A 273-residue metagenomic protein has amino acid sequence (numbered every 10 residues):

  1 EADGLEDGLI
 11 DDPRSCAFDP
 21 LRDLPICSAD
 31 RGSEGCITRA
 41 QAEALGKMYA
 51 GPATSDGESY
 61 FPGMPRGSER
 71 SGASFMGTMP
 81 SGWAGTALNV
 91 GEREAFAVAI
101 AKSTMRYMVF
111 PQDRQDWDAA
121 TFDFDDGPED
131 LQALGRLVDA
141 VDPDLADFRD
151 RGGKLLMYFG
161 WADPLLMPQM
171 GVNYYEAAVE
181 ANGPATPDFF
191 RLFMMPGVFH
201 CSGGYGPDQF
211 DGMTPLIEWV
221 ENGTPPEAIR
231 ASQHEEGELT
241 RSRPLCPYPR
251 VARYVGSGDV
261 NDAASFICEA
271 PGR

Functional and structural regions predicted by a protein language model:
E1-R273: C-terminal His-loop and adjacent cap/lid subdomain of alpha/beta-hydrolase
